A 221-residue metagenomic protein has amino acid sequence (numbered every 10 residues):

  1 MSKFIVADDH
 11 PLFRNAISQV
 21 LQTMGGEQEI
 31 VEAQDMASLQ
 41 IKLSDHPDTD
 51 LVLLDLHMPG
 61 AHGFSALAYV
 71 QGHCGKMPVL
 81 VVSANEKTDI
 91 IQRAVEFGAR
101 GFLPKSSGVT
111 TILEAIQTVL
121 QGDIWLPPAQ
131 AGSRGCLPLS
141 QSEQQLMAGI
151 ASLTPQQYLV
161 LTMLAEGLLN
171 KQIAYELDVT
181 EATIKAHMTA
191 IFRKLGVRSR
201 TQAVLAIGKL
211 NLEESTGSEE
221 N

Functional and structural regions predicted by a protein language model:
D35, H62-S65: Acidic catalytic/metal-coordinating carboxylates
D55-L56, S83: Active-site residues of response regulator receiver
P59: The feature encodes the CheY-like receiver
F64-K76: Short amphipathic alpha-helix used as the core "switch/output" element in two-component signaling
I91-V95, K105-I150, L159, K209-L212: Short, flexible helix-to-coil linker/hinge segments that flank and couple to helix-turn-helix
G167-Q202: Recognition helix of helix-turn-helix DNA-binding domains
A190-N221: Basic, Lys/Arg-enriched C-terminal extension of HTH/homeodomain DNA-binding domains
